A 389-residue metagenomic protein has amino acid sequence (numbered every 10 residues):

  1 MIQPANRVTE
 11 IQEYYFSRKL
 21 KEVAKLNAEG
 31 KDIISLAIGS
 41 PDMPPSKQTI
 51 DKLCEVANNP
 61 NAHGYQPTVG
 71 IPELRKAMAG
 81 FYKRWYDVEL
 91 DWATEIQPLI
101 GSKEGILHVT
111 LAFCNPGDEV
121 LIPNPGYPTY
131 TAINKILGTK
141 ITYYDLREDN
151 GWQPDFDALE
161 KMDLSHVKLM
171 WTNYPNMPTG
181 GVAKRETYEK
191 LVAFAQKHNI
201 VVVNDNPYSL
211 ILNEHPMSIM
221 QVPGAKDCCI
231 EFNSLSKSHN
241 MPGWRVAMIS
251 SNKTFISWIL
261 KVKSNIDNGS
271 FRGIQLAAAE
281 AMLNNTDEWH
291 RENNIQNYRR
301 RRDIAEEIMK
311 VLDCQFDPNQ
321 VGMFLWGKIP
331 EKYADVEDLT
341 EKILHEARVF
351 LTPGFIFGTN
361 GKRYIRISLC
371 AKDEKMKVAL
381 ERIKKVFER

Functional and structural regions predicted by a protein language model:
I2-P4, T9-Y14, K19, V23-I34 (+2 more regions): PLP-dependent class I/II
G64-Y65, Y208: Intrinsically disordered, tyrosine-centered linear signaling motifs in cytosolic regions
Y65-I100: Conserved N-terminal alpha-helix of the aminotransferase class I/II PLP-enzyme fold
